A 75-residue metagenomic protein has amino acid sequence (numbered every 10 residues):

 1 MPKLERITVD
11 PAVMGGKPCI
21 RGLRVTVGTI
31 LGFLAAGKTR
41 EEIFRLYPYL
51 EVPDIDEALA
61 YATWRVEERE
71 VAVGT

Functional and structural regions predicted by a protein language model:
M1-G15: Basic, low-complexity segments
T26-T29, F33-T75: Long, charge-rich, low-complexity alpha-helical segments
